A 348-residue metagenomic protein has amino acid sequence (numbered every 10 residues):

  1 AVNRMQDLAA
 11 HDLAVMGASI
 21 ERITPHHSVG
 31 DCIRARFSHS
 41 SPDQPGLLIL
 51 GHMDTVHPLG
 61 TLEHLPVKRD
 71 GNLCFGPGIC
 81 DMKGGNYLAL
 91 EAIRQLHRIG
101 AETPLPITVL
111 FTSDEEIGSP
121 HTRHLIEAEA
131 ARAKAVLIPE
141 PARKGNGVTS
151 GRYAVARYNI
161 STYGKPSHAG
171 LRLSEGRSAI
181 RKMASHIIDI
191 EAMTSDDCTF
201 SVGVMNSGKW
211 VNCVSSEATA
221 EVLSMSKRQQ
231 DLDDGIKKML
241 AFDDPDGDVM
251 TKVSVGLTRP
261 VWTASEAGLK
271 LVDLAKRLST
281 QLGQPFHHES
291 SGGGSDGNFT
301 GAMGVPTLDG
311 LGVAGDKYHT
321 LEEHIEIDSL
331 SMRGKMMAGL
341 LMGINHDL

Functional and structural regions predicted by a protein language model:
A1-P77, R98, T103, G297: Acidic/His- and Gly-rich active-site-bordering loop/insert found across diverse amide/peptide-bond hydrolases
R4, H26, P141-A142, R157-L348: Metal-dependent amide/peptide-bond hydrolase catalytic core, centered on the "pita-bread" metallohydrolase fold
P42-L47, E63, D70-G71, T103-I107 (+4 more regions): Short coil/turn connectors at secondary-structure junctions
L50-G51, L110-T112, V136-E140, S161-Y163 (+1 more regions): Short beta-strand segments
D54-D70, A133, L137, G151-S161 (+1 more regions): Acidic-glycine-rich active-site phosphate/pyrophosphate-binding loop
H57-L59, A101, T149-A154, V211-S215 (+1 more regions): Short glycine/proline-enriched loop/turn "hinge" motifs that connect secondary-structure elements and lie
L73-Y87, H168: Glycine/serine-rich anion-binding loops at beta->alpha junctions that coordinate negatively charged ligand groups
M82-Y153, N345-L348: Acidic/histidine-rich catalytic neighborhood of metal-dependent amide-processing enzymes
